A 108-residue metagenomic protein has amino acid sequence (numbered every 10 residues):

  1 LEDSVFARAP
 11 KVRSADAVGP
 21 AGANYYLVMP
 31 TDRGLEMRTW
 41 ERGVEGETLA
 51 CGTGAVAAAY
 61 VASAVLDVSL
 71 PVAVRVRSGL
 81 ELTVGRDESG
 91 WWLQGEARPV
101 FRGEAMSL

Functional and structural regions predicted by a protein language model:
L1-L49, A59-L108: Active-site proximal loop and beta-alpha junction motif in alpha/beta enzyme cores
A55-A57: Conserved acetyl-CoA-binding loop-helix of GNAT-fold acetyltransferases
